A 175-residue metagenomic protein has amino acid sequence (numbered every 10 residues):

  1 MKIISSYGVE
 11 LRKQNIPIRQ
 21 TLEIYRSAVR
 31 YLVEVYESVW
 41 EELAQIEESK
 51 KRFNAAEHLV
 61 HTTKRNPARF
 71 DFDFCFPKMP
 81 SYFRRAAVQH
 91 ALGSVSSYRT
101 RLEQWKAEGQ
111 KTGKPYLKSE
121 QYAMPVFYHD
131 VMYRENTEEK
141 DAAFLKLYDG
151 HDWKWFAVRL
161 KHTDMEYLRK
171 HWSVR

Functional and structural regions predicted by a protein language model:
M1-R175: Nucleic-acid substrate recognition interfaces
